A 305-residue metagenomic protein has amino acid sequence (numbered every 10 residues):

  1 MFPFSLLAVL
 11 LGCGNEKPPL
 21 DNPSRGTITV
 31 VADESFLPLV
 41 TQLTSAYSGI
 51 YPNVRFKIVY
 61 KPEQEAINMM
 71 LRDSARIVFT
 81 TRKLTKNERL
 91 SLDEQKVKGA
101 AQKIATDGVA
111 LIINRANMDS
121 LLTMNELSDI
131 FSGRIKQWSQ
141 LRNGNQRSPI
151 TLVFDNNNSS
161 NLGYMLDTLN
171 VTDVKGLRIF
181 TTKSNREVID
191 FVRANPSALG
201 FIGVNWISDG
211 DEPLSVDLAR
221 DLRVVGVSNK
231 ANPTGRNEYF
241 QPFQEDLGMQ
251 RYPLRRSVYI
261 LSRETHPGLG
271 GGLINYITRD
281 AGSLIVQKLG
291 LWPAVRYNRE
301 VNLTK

Functional and structural regions predicted by a protein language model:
M1-F2, G99, G248: Generic detector of short alpha-helix boundary/capping microenvironments and adjacent low-complexity segments
M1-L11: Sec-dependent bacterial lipoprotein signal peptides
C13-Q64, N68-L71, I104-A105, I112-K305: Exported/periplasmic ABC-transporter solute-binding proteins
Q64-Q95, G210-E212: Pocket-flanking alpha-helical
F79-Q102, A231-F240, E245: Acidic, polar ligand-binding/catalytic clefts
